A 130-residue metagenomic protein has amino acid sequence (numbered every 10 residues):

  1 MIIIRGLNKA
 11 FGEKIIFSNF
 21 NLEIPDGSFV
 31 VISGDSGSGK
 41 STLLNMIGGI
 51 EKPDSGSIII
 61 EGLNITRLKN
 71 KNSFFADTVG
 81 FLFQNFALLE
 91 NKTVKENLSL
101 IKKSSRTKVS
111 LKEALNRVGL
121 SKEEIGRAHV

Functional and structural regions predicted by a protein language model:
I2, F17-N19: Conserved structural motif at the start of ABC-family nucleotide-binding domains
S33-D35: The feature captures the beta-strand-to-loop junction immediately N-terminal to the Walker
G48: Helix-to-loop junction immediately C-terminal to a conserved catalytic motif
G56-T66: Conserved ABC transporter NBD signature motif
I65-G80: ABC ATPase NBD coupling module
T78-A87, K92: ABC ATPase nucleotide-binding domain signature
N91-S99: Short coil-to-helix segment of the ABC ATPase nucleotide-binding domain corresponding to the Q-loop/switch region
K108-E124: Conserved ABC ATPase "signature" region
